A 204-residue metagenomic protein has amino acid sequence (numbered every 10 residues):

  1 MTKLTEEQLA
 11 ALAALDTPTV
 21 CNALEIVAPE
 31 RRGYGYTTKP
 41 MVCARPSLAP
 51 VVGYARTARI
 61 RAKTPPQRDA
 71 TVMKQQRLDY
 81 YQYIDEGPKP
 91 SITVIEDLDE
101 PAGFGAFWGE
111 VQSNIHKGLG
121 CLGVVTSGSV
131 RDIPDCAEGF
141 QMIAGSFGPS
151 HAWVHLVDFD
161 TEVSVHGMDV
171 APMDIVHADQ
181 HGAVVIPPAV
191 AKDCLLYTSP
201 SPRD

Functional and structural regions predicted by a protein language model:
T5-D79: N-terminal low-complexity or amphipathic/hydrophobic leaders
E25-G33, K63, L122, H181 (+2 more regions): Generic secondary-structure signature for well-ordered alpha-helical cores
R31-G33, Y54-T57, S91-V94, C121-V125 (+4 more regions): Structural motif
Q82-S127: Extracellular/luminal Protease-associated
T126-S127, D132-A178: A contiguous pocket-lining binding segment that forms or flanks enzyme active sites
G182-L196: A short alpha/beta connector and helix-capping loop motif
Y197-D204: Conserved small/polar residues in nucleotide/adenosyl-binding loops
